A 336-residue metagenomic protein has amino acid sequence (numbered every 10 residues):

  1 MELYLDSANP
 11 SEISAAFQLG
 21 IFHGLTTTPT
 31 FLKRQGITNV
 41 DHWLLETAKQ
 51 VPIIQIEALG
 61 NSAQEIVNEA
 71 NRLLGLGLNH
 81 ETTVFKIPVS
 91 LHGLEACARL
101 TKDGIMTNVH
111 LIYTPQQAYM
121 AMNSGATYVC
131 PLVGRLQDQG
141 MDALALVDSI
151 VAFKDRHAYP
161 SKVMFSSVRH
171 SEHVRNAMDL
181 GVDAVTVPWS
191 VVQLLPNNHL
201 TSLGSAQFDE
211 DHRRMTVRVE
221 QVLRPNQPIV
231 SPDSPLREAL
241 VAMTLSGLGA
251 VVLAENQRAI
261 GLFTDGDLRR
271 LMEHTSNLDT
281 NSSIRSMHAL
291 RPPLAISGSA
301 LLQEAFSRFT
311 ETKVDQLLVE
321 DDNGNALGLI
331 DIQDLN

Functional and structural regions predicted by a protein language model:
M1-A15, L19-F22, T27-R99, D103 (+1 more regions): Active-site beta->alpha loop and helix N-cap motifs at the rims of alpha/beta catalytic domains
S11-L19, N68-E69, A96, T114-S124 (+2 more regions): Catalytic cores of alpha/beta
T28, F85, A121, A177 (+1 more regions): Conserved, mostly hydrophobic/aromatic
P29-L32, L111, Y128-Q139, G181-T201: Glycine-rich phosphate-binding active-site loops on the catalytic face of alpha/beta enzymes
L44-Q55, L94-D103, A143-V163, D209-H212: Alpha-helix-loop-beta-strand connector modules within alpha/beta enzyme cores
L78, R135, T216-P228, D279-P293: Bateman (tandem CBS) regulatory domains
V129, G261-G266, D315, L327-L335: Short hydrophobic beta-strand motif reused across regulatory alpha/beta modules
I229-G247, A254, M272, R285 (+2 more regions): The conserved cystathionine-beta-synthase
